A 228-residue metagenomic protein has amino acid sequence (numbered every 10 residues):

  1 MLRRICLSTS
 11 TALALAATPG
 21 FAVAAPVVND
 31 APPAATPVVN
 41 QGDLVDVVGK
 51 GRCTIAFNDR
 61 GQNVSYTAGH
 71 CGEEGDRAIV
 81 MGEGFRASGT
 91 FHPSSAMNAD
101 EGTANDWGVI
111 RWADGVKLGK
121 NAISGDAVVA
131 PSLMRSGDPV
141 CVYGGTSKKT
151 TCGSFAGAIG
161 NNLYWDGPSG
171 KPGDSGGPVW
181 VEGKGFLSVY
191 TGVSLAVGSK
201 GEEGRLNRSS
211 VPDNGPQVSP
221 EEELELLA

Functional and structural regions predicted by a protein language model:
M1-P26: Secretory targeting and sorting signals
D30-G102, D106-G115, A156-A228: Catalytic histidine site
V116-D126: Short, structured beta-strand/loop micro-motifs enriched in basic residues and often containing a Trp
G125-S175: Flexible, gly/ser-rich surface segments that form the specificity/activation loops bordering the active-site cleft
